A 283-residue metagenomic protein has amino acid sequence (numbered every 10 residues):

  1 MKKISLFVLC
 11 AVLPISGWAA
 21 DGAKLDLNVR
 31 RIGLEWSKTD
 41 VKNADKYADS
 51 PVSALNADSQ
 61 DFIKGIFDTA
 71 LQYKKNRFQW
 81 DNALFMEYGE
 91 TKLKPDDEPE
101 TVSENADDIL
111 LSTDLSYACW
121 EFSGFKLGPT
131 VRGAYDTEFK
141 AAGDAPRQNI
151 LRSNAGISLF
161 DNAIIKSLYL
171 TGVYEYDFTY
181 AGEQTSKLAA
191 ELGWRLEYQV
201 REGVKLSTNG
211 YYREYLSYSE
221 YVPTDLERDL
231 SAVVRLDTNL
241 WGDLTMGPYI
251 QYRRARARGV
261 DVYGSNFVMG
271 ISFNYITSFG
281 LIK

Functional and structural regions predicted by a protein language model:
C10-W18: Hydrophobic h-region of N-terminal signal peptides that target proteins for export in Gram-negative bacteria
A20-D26, Q72-D81, A118-G128, F160-Y169 (+3 more regions): Short loop/turn motifs that connect adjacent beta-strands in outer-membrane beta-barrel proteins
R31-K42, K75, M86-K92, G133-F139 (+4 more regions): Transmembrane beta-strands of outer-membrane beta-barrel pores
E35-K64, K94-T101: Surface-exposed strand-loop-strand hairpins of Gram-negative outer-membrane beta-barrel proteins
I63-T69, I109-T113, N149-A155, L188-W194 (+2 more regions): Hydrophobic, lipid-facing positions within transmembrane beta-strands of outer-membrane proteins
K92-G193: Outer-membrane pore/translocation modules
S167, T171-N239: Outer-membrane beta-barrel transmembrane domain signature
D225-K283: Predominantly the C-terminal beta-signal and adjacent terminal strand-loop region of outer-membrane beta-barrel
